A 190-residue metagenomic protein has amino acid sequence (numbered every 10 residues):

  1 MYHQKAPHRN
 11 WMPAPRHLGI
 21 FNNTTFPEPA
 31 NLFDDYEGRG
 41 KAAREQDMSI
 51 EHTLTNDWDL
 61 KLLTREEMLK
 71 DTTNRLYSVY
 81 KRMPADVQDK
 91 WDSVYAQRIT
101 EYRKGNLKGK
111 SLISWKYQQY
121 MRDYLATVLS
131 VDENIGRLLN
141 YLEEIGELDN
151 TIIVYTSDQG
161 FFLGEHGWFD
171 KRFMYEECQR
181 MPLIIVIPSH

Functional and structural regions predicted by a protein language model:
H3-N150, V154-S157, F161-H190: Active-site-proximal cap/lid insertion segments
